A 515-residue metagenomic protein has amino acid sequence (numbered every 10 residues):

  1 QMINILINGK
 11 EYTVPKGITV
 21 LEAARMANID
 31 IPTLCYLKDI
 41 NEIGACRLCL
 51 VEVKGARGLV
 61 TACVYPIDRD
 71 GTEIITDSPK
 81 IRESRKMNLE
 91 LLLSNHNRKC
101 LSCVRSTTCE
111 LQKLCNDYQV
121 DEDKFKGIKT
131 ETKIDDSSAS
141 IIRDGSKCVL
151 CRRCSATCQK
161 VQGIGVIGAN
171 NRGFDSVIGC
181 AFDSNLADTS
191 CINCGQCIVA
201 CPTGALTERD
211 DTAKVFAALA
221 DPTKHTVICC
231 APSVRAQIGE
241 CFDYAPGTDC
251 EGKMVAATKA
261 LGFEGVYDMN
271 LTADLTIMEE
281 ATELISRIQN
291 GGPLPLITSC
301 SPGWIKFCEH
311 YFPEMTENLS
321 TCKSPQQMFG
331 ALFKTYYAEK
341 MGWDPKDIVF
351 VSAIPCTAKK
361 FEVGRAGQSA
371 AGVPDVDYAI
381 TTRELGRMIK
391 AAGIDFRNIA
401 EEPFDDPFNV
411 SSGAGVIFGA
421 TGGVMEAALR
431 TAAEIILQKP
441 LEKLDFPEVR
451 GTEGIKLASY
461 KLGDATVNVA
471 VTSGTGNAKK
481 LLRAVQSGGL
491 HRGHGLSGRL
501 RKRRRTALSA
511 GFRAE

Functional and structural regions predicted by a protein language model:
I7-K10, K54-G55: Short strand-turn-strand beta-turns centered on an Asx-Gly dipeptide
K10-K16: A short N-terminal beta-strand-loop micro-motif at the entrance of redox/enzyme domains
K16-G71, D77, I81-E83, R209-E515: Iron-sulfur-associated redox domains of electron-transfer enzymes in respiratory and anaerobic energy metabolism
R47-N193, L206-H225: Fe-S ferredoxin-like electron-transfer domains and their immediately adjacent linker/connector regions across
C158, C201, C250: Cysteine-centered loop/knuckle micro-motif
G165, I198, L385-I389: Mobile "lid/hinge" segments at catalytic clefts and subdomain interfaces of large enzymes
I192, Q196-T207, L275: Catalytic alpha/beta active-site cores
